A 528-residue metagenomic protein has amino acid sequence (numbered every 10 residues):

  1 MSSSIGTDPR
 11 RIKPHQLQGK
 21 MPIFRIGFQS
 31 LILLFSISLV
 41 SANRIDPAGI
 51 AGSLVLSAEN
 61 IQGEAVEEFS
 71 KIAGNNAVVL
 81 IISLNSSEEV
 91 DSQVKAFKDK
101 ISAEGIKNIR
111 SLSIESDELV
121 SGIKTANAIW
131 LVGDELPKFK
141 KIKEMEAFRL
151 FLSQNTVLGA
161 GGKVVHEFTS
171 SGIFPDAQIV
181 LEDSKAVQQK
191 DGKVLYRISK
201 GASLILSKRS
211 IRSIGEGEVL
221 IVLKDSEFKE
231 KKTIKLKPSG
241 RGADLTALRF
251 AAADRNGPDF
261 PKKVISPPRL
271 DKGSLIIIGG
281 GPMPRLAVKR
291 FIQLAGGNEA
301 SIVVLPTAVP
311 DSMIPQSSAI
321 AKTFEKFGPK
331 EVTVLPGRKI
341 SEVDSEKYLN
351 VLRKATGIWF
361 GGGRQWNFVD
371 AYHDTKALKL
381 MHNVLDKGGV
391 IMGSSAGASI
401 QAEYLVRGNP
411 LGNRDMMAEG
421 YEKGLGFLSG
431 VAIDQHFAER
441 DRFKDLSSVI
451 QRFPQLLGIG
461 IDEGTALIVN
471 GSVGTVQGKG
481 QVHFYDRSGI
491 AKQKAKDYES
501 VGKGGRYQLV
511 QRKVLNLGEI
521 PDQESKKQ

Functional and structural regions predicted by a protein language model:
M1-F24: N-terminal secretory signal peptides that target proteins for export/translocation
G27-S38: Bacterial N-terminal signal peptides
N43-N75, D91-K95, G172-N298, V309 (+4 more regions): C-terminal and late-domain segments of enzyme folds
V55, V79-S83, S111, A128-L131 (+7 more regions): Structural recognition of the beta-strand scaffold that forms the well-ordered cores of secreted hydrolase catalytic
E64-A65, E88-Q93, P137-K141, E167-F168 (+7 more regions): Extracytoplasmic/secreted cell-surface and envelope-processing proteins
L80-N108, V304-E331: A domain-level signal for caspase-like cysteine endopeptidase catalytic cores and their zymogen-processing architecture
D99-R149, K326-L378: Helical hinge/lid and interdomain linker segments adjacent to catalytic or ligand-binding clefts that mediate domain
K124, V132, K138-G159, V165-V187 (+2 more regions): Class I SAM-dependent methyltransferase SAM-binding "motif I" and its flanking Rossmann-like core
